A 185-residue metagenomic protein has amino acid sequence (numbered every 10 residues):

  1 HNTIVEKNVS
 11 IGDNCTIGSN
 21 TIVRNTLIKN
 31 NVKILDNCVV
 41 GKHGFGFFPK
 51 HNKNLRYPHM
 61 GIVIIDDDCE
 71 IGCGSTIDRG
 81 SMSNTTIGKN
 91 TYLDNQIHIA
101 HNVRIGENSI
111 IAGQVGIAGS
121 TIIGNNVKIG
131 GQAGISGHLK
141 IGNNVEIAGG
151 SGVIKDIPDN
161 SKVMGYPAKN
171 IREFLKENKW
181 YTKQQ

Functional and structural regions predicted by a protein language model:
H1-N170: Structural signal for interior beta-strand "rungs" in well-ordered beta-sheet cores of soluble enzyme domains
K169, L175-Q185: Long, leucine- and charge-enriched amphipathic alpha-helices that form heptad-repeat coiled-coil/leucine-zipper-like
